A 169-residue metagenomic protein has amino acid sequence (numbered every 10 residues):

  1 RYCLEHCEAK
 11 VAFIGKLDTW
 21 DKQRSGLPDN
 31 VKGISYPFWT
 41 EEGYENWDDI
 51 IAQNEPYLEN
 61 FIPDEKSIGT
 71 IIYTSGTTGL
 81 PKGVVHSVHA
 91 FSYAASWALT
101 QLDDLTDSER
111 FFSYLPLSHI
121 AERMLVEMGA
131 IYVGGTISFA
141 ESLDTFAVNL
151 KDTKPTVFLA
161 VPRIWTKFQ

Functional and structural regions predicted by a protein language model:
R1-F13, G83-V85, G134-S142: Short beta-strand->loop structural element characteristic of the AMP-binding/adenylate-forming
C3, A12, I50, T74 (+1 more regions): Adenylate-forming
A12, I68, T74-T77, F111 (+2 more regions): Conserved S/T- and glycine-rich ATP-binding loop of Class I adenylate-forming
A12-Q23, W39, P155-Q169: Adenylate-forming
D18-E65: ANL superfamily adenylate-forming
N54-Y73, L80, D104-R110: Conserved pre-ATP/AMP-binding loop-to-beta segment of ANL
G69-A95: Conserved AMP-binding A3 loop
S92-R110, L117-Q169: Conserved AMP-binding/adenylation subdomain of ANL enzymes
